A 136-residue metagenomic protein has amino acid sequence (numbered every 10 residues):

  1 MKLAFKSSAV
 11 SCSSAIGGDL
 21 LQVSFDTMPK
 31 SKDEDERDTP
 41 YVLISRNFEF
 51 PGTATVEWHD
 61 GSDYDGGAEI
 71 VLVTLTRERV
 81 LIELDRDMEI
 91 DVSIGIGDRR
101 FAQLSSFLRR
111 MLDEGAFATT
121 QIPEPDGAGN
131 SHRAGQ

Functional and structural regions predicted by a protein language model:
M1-S31: Charge-rich, low-complexity N-terminal segments
A15-G17, E34-E36, F48-F50, D65 (+2 more regions): A generic structural signal for short, solvent-exposed coil/turn residues that cap or connect secondary-structure
D19-F50: Short, solvent-exposed recognition patches
L21, E78-L81: Hydrophobic residues embedded in beta-strands of well-ordered beta-sheets
P29-S31, F48-F50, S62, R79 (+2 more regions): Residues that cap or initiate secondary-structure elements
E36-D38, E57, I70, G95-G97 (+1 more regions): Surface-exposed beta-strand edges and their flanking turn/coil or helix-capping segments
R46-R79: Short, internal acidic amphipathic alpha-helical interface segments that mediate docking to partner proteins
T76, R86-Q136: Mixed-charge, glycine-accented linear interaction segment located at domain edges/termini
